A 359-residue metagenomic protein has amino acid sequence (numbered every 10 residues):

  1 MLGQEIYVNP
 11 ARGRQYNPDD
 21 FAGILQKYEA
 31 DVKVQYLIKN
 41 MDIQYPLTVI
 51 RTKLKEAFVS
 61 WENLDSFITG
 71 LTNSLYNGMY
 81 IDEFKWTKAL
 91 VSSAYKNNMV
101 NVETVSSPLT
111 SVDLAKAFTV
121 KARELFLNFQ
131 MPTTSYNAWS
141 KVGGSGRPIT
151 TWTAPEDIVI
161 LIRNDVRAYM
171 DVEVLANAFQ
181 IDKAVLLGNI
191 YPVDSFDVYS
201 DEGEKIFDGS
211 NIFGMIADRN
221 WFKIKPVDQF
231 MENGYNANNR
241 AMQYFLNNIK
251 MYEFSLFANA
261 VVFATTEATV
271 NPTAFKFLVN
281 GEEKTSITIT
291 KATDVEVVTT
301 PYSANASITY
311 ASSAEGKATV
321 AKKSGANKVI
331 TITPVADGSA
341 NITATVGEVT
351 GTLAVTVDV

Functional and structural regions predicted by a protein language model:
M1, L64-D65, V359: Surface-exposed assembly/interface segments
M1-L47: Assembly/oligomerization interface modules of large self-assembling protein complexes
K33-E103, M242-N247: Long, contiguous amphipathic alpha-helices that act as assembly "spine/axial" helices in icosahedral shell and virion
A89-S93, V262, S313: Residue-level signal for alpha-helical context at structural boundaries
N98-S195: Extended, solvent-exposed, turn-rich assembly/linker loops in the middle of proteins
Q180-T273: Extended, compositionally biased alpha-helical segments that mediate assembly or anchoring
V270-V359: Extracytoplasmic soluble-region selector
